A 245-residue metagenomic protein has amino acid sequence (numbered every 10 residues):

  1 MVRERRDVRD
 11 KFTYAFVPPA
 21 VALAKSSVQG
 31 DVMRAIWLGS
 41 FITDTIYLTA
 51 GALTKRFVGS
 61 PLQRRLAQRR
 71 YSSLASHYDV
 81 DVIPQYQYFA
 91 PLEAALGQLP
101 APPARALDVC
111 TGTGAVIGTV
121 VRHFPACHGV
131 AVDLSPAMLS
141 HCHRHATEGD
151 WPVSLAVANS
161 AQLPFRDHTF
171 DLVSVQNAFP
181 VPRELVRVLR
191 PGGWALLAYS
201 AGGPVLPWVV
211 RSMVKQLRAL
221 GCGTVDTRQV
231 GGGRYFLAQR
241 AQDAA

Functional and structural regions predicted by a protein language model:
F12-R64: N-terminal auxiliary segments of SAM/dcSAM-dependent transferases
P61-R65, R69-Y86: Class I SAM-dependent methyltransferase Rossmann-like catalytic core, especially the SAM/SAH-binding loop
P84-P103: Conserved alpha-helix/loop element of class I SAM-dependent methyltransferases that forms part of the SAM/SAH-binding
L107-Q162: Class I SAM-dependent methyltransferase SAM/SAH-binding core
A161-V173: A short acidic, Gly/Pro-enriched loop at the edge of an enzyme's catalytic core that lines a small-molecule cofactor
P182-W194: A short glycine-rich, Lys/Arg-flanked "PGG" loop and its adjoining helix->strand segment in the class I
L196-Q216: Conserved class I S-adenosyl-L-methionine
Q229-A245: Core SAM-dependent methyltransferase catalytic element
